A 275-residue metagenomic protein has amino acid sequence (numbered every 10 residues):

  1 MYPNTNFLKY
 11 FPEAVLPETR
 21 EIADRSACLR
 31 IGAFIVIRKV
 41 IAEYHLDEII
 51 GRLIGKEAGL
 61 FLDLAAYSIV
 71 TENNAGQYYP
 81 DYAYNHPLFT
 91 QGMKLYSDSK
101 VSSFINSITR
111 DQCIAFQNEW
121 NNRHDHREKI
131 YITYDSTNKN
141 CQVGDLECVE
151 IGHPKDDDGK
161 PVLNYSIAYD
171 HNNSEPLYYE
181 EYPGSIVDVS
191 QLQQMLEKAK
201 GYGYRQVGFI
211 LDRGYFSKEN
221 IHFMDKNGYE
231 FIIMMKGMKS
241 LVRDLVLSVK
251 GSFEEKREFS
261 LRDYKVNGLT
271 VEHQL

Functional and structural regions predicted by a protein language model:
M1-V143, Y165-S185, Q193: Dynamic "connector" segments at or just before major functional cores
I132, F209-I210: Residue-level marker for buried hydrophobic side chains located in beta-strands that build the well-ordered beta-sheet
V143-D145, S217-F223, V242-L245: A short acidic (Asp/Glu
D156-L163, H171: Short, flexible loop/turn motifs enriched in small residues
P161-L163, E181, E230-L275: An anionic, glycine-rich sequence signature occurring as long contiguous blocks
V189-Q206: Short, basic/hydrophobic alpha-helical segments
K200-G201, I221-E230: Short, surface-exposed basic-aromatic patches at helix termini and helix-loop junctions that form
I210-E219, G237-S240: Acidic, metal-coordinating catalytic cores used for nucleic-acid/nucleotide bond scission and strand-transfer chemistry
